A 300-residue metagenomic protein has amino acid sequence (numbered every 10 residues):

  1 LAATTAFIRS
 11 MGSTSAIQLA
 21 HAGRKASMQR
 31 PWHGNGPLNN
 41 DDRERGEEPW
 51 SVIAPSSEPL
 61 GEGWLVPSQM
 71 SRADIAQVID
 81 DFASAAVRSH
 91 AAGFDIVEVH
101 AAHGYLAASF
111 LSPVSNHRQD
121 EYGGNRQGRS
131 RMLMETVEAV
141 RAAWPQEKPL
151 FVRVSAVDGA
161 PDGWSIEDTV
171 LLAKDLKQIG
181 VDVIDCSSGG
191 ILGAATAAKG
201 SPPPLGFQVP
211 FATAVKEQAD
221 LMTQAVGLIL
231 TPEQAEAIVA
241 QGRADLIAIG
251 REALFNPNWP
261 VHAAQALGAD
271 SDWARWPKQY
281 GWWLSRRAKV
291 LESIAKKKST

Functional and structural regions predicted by a protein language model:
L1-T300: Flavin-dependent oxidoreductase catalytic cores
